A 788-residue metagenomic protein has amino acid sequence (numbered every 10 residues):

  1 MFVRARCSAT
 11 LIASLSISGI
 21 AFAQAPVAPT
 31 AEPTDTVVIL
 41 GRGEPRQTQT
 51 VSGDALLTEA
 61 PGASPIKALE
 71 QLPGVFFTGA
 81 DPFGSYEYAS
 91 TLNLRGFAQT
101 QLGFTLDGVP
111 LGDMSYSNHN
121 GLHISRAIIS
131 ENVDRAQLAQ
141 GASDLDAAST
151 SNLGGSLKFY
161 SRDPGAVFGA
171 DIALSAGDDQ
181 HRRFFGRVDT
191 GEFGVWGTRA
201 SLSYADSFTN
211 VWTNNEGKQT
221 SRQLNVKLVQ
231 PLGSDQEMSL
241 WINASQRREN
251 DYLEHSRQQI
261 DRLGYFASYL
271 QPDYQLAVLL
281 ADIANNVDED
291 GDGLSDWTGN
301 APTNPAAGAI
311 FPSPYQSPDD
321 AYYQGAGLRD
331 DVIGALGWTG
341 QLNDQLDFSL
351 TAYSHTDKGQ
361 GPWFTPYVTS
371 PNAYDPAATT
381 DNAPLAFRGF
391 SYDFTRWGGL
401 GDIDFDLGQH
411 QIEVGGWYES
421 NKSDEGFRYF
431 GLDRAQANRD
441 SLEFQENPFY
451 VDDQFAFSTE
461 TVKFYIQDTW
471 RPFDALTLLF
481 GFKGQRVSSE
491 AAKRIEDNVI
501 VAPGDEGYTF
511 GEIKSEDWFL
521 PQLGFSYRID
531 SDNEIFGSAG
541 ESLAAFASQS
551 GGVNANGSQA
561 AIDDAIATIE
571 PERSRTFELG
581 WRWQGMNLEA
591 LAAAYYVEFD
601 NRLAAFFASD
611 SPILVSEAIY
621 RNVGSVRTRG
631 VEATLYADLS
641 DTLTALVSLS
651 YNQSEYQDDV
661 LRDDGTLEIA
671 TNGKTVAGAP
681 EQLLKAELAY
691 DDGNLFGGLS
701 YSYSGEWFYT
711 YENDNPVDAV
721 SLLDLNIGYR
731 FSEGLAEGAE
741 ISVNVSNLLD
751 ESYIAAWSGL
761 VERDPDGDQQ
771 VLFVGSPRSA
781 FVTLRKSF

Functional and structural regions predicted by a protein language model:
T30-V167, L579: Acidic, small-polar-rich N-terminal luminal/periplasmic segments of exported/outer-membrane proteins
S117-L122, E131-R135, Q140, D144-N225 (+2 more regions): Outer-membrane beta-barrel translocator/receptor signature
G186, G337, Q341, Q345-Y353 (+7 more regions): Membrane-embedded beta-barrel scaffold of Gram-negative outer-membrane proteins
V229, E237-I333, P362-R388, A437-F449: Acidic/polar loop-and-plug regions of large Gram-negative outer-membrane beta-barrel proteins
F311, Y315-P318, L328-P362, T379-E496 (+3 more regions): Face-selective signature of the C-terminal outer-membrane beta-barrel domain
F394, D406-N421, D452-E598, D638 (+2 more regions): Structural signature of Gram-negative outer-membrane beta-barrels, strongest in the C-terminal barrel of TonB-dependent
F473-A475, E589, A593-L603, S616-Y711 (+2 more regions): Gram-negative outer-membrane beta-barrel transporters
L543, D600, A645, S702-Y709 (+1 more regions): C-terminal beta-signal and adjacent terminal beta-strands/loops of Gram-negative outer-membrane beta-barrel proteins
